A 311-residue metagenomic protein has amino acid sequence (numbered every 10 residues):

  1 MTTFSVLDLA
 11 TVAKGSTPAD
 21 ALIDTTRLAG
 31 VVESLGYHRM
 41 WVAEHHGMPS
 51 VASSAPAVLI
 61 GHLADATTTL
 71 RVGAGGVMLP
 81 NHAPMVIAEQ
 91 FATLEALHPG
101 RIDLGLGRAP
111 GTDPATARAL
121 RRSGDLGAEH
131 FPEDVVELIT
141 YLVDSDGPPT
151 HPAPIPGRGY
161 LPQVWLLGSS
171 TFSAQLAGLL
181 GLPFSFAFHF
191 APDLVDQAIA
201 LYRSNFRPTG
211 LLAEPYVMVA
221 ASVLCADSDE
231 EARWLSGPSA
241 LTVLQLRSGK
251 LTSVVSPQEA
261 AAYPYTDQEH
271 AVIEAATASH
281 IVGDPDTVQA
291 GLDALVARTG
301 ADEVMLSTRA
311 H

Functional and structural regions predicted by a protein language model:
M1-L70: N-terminal beta1-alpha1-beta2 module of alpha/beta enzyme domains
T2-P18, P80-S145, F184, P192: Flexible, glycine-rich active-site loops centered on histidine and acidic residues that chelate a metal or position
F4-D8, M40-V42, V72-G75, I102-L106 (+4 more regions): Hydrophobic faces of well-ordered beta-strands that scaffold small-molecule active sites in alpha/beta enzyme cores
D8-I23, V77-M85, R158-G168, A226 (+1 more regions): Active-site mouth loops of central-metabolism enzymes
A19-V31, S169-Q175, T287-A294: Short, acidic/polar
E33-S34, I60-T69, F91, E95-I102 (+3 more regions): Acidic (Asp/Glu)-rich catalytic clusters
R118, G124-P154, D193-A301: An alpha-helical appendage that flanks or caps ligand/catalytic pockets
A174, G178-D193, I199: A conserved active-site cap/scaffold subdomain adjacent to cofactor or substrate pockets
